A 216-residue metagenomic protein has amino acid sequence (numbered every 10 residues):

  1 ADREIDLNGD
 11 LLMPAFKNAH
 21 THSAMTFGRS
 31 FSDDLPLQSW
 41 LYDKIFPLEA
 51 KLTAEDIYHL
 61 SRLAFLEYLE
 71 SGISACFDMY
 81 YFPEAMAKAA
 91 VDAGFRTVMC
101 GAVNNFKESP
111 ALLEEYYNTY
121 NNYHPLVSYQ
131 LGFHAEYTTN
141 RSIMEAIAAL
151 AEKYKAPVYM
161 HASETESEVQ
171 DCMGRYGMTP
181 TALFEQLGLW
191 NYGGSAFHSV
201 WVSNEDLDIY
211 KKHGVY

Functional and structural regions predicted by a protein language model:
A1-M13: Histidine-rich, glycine-flanked metal-binding segment
R3-I5, K17, V98: Hydrophobic/aromatic beta-strand patches that form the interior of the parallel beta-sheet core in alpha/beta enzyme
L7-N8, L60-S61, M79, H134 (+3 more regions): Fold-independent oxyanion-binding glycine-rich loops and adjacent beta-strand/coil segments at enzyme active sites
P14-T26, P157-E166: Histidine-centered catalytic micro-motifs
R29-G94, E114-Y123: Alpha-helical scaffold segments that flank or form the walls of functional sites
P47-A50, F133, Y192, G214-Y216: Short, basic, glycine/proline-bearing loop/turn elements
A85-S203: Metal-coordinating catalytic core of metallo-dependent amide/deamination hydrolases
V202-E205, Y210-Y216: A conserved active-site cap/scaffold subdomain adjacent to cofactor or substrate pockets
